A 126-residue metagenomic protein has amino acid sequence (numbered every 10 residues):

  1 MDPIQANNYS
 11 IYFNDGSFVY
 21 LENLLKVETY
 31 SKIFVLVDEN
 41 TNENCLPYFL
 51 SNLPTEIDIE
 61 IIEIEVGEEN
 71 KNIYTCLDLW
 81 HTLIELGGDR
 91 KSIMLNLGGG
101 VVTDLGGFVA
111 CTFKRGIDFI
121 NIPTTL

Functional and structural regions predicted by a protein language model:
M1-I93: ATP/NTP phosphate-donor binding region
K71-L126: Glycine/threonine-rich beta-strand-loop-alpha-helix active-site module that forms ligand/phosphate-binding
